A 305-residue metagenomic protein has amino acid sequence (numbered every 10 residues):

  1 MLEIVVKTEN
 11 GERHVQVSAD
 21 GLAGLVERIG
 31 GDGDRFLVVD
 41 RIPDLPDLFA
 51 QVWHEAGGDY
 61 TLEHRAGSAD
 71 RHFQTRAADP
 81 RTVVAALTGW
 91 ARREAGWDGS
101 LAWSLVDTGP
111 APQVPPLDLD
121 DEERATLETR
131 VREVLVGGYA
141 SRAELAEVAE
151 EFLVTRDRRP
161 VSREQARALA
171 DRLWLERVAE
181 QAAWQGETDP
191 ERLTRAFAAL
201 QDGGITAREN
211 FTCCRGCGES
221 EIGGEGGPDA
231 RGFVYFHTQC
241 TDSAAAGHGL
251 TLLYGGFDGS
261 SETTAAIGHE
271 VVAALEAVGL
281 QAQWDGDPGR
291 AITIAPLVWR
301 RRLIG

Functional and structural regions predicted by a protein language model:
M1-P43: Negatively charged, low-complexity tracts enriched in Asp/Glu with abundant Ser/Thr
L2-N10, T75-D98, D107-E225, R300-G305: Intrinsic disorder/low-complexity detector
G21-L22, D189-T194, T264-V271: Well-ordered, non-membrane alpha-helical segments in soluble/globular domains
F36, T206-E209, G279-D285: Short secondary-structure junctions
D47-P80, A85, R231-A265, H269: Intrinsically disordered, low-complexity regulatory segments enriched in Ser/Thr/Pro and charged residues
A50, T293-L303: A short beta-strand motif that forms the metal-chelation/ATP-contact edge of phosphoryl-transfer active sites
Q74-A102, E262-P296: Short, compact, well-ordered microdomains
